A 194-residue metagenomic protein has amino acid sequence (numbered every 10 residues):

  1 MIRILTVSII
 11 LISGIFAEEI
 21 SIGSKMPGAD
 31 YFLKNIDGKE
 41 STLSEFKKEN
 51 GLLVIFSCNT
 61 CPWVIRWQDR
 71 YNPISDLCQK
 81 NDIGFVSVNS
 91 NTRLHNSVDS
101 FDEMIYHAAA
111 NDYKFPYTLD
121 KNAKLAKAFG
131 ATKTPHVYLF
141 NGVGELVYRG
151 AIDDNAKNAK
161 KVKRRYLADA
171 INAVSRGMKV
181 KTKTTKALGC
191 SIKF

Functional and structural regions predicted by a protein language model:
I4-S13: Sec-dependent N-terminal signal peptides
E18-S44: N-terminal "domain-start" segment that seeds a small globular fold
S44-I65, I171: Short active-site neighborhood of thiol/selenol oxidoreductases, capturing the structured segment around
E49-L52, K80-F85, D112-P116, G142-V143: Loop/turn elements at helix/coil->beta-strand transitions in domains of secreted/extracellular proteins
C58-W67, V137, L188-K193: Short, thiol/selenol-centered motifs that function as redox-active sites or metal-ligating centers
I65-A110, K121-A128: Structural microenvironment flanking redox-active thiols in thiol-disulfide oxidoreductases
I105-N141, L146-V147: Short, internal strand/loop/helix patches that form the active-site neighborhood or redox-interaction surface
L139-F194: Thiol-/selenol-based redox modules, centered on thioredoxin-like and closely related oxidoreductase domains
